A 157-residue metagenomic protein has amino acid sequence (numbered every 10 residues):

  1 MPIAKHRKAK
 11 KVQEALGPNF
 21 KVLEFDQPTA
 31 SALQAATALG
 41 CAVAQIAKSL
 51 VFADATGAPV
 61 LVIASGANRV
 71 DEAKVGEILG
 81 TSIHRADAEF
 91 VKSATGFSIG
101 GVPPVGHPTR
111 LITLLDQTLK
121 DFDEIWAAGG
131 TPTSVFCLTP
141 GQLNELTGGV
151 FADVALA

Functional and structural regions predicted by a protein language model:
M1-A157: Extended, low-hydrophobicity, polar/charged segments
